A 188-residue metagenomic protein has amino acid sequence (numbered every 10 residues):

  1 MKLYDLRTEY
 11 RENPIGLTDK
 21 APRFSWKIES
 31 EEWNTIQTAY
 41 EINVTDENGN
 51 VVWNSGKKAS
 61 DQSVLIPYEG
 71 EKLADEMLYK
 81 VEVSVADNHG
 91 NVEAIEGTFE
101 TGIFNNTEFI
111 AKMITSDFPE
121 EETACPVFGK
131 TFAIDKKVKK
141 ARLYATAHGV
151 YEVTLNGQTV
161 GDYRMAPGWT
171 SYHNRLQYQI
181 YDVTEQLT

Functional and structural regions predicted by a protein language model:
M1-N34, G97-A133: Non-catalytic, glycine-rich low-complexity segments
T18-D19, D75-E76, T188: Surface-exposed loops/turns
R23, L78-E82, K140-R142: Short, conserved beta-strand segments of beta-strand-rich sandwich/propeller modules, principally
F24, A39-I42, Y151-V153: Short beta-strand elements bearing conserved aromatic residues within extracellular beta-rich modules
I28, T35-L78, S84, N88-E93 (+1 more regions): Recognizes extended acidic, P/S/T-rich segments that occur within or adjacent to Ig-like beta-sandwich modules
A59-S60, D117-P126, G168-L176: Extracellular beta-rich ligand/substrate-recognition surface
P67-K72, L155-T188: Beta-strand-rich ligand-recognition modules
D135, K139-L155: Aromatic-lined ligand-binding clefts that engage carbohydrates, nucleic acids, or primary amines
